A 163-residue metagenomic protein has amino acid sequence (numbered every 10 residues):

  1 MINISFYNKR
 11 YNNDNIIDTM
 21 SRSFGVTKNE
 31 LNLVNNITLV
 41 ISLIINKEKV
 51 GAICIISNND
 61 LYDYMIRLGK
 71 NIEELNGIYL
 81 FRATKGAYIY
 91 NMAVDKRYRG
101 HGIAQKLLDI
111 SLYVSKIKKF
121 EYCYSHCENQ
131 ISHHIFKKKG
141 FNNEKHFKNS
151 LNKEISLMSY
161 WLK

Functional and structural regions predicted by a protein language model:
M1-E30, N35-N59: Short amphipathic alpha-helix that is part of the acyltransferase structural core
Y11, Q130-I131: Short alpha-helical
K49-N91, L151: Conserved acyl-donor/pantetheine-binding loop and adjacent beta-alpha core of acyl/acetyltransferases and related
Y90, D95, E128: Residue-level recognition of the GNAT/N-acetyltransferase active site
V94, G100-Y113, K138: Conserved acetyl-CoA-binding loop-helix of GNAT-fold acetyltransferases
L107, I131-S132: Conserved short alpha-helix immediately C-terminal to the canonical SAM/SAH-binding motif I of Rossmann-like
S115-E128: Conserved GNAT acetyl-CoA-binding A-motif
Y124-H126, N142-L157: Conserved catalytic-core motifs of GNAT/GCN5-like acyltransferases
